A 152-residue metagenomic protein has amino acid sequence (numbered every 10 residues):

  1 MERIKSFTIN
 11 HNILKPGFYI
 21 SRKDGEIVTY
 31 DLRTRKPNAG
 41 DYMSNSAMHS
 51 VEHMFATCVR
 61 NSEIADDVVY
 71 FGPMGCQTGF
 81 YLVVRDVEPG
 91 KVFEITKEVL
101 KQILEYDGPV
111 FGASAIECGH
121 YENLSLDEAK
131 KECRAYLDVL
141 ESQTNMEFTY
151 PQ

Functional and structural regions predicted by a protein language model:
M1-N38, F148-Q152: Non-catalytic terminal extensions that flank enzyme cores
I27-R60, Y70-F71: Active/ligand-binding-proximal structured segments within catalytic/core domains that scaffold catalytic residues
L32, F80-V84: Short, well-ordered beta-strand elements
H53-I64, E98-K101, E105: Short, intrinsically disordered, mixed-charge
D67: Short, ligand-facing micro-motifs at secondary-structure edges
M74-G79: Short, conserved phosphate-binding/catalytic loop or strand-edge motifs used in phosphoryl-/nucleotidyl-transfer
V83-Q152: Acidic/histidine-enriched segments that form metal/cofactor-coordinating and catalytic pocket/exosite environments
